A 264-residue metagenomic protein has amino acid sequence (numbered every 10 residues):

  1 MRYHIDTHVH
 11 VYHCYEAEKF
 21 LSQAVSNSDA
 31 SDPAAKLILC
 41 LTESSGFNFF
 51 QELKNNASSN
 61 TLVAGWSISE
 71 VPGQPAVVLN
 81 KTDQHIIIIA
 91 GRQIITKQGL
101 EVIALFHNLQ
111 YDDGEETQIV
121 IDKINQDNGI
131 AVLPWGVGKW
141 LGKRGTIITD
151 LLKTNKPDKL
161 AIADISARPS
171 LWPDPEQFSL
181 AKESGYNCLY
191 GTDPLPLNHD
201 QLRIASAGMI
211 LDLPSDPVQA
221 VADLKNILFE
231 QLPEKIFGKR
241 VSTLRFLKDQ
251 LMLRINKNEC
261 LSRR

Functional and structural regions predicted by a protein language model:
M1-H85, I94-T96, I119, L253-R264: An N-terminally biased module of ancient metal coordination in phosphate/nucleic-acid-related enzymes
M1-T7, V11-A17, L21-S22, S26-N27 (+3 more regions): Charged catalytic cores and adjacent phosphate/nucleic-acid-binding surfaces used for phosphate/nucleic-acid chemistry
I89-A90, L213: Surface-exposed beta-strand edges and flanking loops
D112-Q118: Active-site substrate-binding loop(s) of clan PA
